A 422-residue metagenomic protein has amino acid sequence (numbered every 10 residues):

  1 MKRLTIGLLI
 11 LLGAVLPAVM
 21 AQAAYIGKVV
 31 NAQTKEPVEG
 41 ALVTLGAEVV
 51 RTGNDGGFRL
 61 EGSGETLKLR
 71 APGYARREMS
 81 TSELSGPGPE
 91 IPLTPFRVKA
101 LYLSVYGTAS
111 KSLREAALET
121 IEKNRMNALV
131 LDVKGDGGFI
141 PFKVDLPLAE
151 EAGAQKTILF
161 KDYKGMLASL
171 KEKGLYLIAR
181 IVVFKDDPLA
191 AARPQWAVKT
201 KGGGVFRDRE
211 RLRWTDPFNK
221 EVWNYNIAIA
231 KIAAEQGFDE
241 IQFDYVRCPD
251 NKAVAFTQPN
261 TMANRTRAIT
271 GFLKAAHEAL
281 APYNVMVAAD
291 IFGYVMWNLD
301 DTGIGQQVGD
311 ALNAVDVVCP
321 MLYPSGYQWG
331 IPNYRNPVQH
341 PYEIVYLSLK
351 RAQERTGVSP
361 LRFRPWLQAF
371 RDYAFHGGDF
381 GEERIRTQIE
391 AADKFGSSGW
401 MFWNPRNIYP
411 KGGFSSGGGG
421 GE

Functional and structural regions predicted by a protein language model:
A24-E39: Structural motif
E36-E39, A47-L60: Short, acidic Ser/Thr/Gly-rich low-complexity loop/linker segments typical of extracellular and cell-surface proteins
K68-S80: A short, solvent-exposed loop/turn motif at the edges and junctions of modular extracellular/periplasmic domains
T81-V98: Extracellular beta-sheet/turn segments enriched in Thr/Pro/Gly and aliphatic residues
F96-A109, A168, A179, F184-E235 (+1 more regions): Active-site-adjacent "subsite" loops/lids of carbohydrate-active enzymes
L113-F139, E235-E240, A314-V317, A392-G399: Catalytic domains of carbohydrate-active enzymes, especially glycoside hydrolases
Y176-D186, Q242, R265-I304, V345 (+1 more regions): Aromatic-lined carbohydrate-recognition surfaces of secreted/lumenal glycan-active proteins
V315-Y327, V338-Y346, R351-A352, T356-G419: Substrate-binding cleft of secreted/luminal carbohydrate-active enzymes
